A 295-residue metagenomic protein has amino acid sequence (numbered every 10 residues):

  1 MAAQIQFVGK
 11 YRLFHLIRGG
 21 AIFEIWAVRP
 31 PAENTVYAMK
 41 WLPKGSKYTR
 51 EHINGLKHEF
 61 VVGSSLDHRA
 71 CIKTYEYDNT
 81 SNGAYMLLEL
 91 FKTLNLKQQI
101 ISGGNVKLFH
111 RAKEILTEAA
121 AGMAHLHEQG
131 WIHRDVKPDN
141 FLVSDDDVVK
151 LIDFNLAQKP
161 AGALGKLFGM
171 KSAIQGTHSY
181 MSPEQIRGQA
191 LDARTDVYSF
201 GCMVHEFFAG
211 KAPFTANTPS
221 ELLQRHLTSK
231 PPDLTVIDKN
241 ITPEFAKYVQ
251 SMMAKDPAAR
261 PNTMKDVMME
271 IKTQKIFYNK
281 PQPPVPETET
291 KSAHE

Functional and structural regions predicted by a protein language model:
S46-S65: AlphaC helix of the eukaryotic protein kinase fold
E76-Y77: A short, aromatic-enriched beta-strand patch in the conserved N-lobe beta-sheet of the protein kinase catalytic domain
S81-N95: Conserved short submotifs of the Hanks-type protein kinase catalytic core that shape the nucleotide-binding pocket
L96-K107: AlphaC helix of the protein kinase catalytic domain
I115-L116: Activation segment signature within eukaryotic-like protein kinase domains
A121-W131: Protein kinase catalytic-loop region centered on the HRD/HxD motif
